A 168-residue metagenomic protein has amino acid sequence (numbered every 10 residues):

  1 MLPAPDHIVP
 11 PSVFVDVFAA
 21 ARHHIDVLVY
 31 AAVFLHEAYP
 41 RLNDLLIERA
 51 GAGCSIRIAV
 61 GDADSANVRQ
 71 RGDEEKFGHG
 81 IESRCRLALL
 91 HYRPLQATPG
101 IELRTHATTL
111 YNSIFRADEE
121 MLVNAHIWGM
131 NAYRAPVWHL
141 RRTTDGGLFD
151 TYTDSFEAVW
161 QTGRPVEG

Functional and structural regions predicted by a protein language model:
M1-I8, L103-A107, R141-T143: Short acidic-hydrophobic, aromatic-tinged amphipathic segments that line or gate anion-handling sites
M1-R69, T153-A158, T162-V166: PLD-like (HKD) phosphodiesterase/transphosphatidyltransferase domain
P11, Y39, E82-L89, D145 (+1 more regions): A structural signal for well-ordered alpha-helical scaffolds and beta->alpha junctions
P40-L42, G72-E74, D118: Short, glycine/charged-enriched secondary-structure capping and boundary segments
D62, A66-N112: HKD-type phospholipase D/PLD-like phosphodiesterase module
P99-L140: HKD (HxKxxxxD) catalytic microenvironment of the phospholipase D
E102-L103, V166-G168: N-terminal intrinsically disordered, cationic/polar leader segments that include organellar targeting peptides
V137-T162: Short, solvent-exposed cationic patches
